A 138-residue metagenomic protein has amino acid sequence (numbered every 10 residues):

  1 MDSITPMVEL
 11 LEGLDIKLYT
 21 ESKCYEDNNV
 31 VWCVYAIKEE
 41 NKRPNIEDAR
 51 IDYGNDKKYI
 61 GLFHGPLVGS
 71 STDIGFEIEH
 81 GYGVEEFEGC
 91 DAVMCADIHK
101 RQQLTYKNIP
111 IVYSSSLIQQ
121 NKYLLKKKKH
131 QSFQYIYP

Functional and structural regions predicted by a protein language model:
M1-I111: His/Asp/Glu-rich metal-coordinating catalytic cores of metallo-dependent phosphodiesterases/hydrolases acting on
E26, I109-P138: Binuclear metal-dependent phosphoesterase catalytic core
